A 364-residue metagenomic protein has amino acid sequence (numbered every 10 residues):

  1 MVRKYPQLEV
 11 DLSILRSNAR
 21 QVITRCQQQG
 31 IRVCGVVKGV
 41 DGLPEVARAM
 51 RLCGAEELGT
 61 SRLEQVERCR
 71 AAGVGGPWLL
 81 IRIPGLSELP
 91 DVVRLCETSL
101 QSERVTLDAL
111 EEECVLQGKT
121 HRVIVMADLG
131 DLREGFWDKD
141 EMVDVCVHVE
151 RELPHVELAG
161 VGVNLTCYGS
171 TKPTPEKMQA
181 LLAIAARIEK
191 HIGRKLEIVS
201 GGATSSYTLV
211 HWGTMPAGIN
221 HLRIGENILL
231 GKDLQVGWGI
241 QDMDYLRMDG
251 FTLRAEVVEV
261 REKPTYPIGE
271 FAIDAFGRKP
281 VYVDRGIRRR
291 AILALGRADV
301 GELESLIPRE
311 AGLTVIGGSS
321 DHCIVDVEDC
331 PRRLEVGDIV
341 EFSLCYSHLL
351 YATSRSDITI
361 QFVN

Functional and structural regions predicted by a protein language model:
M1-V10, I14: Generic N-terminal amphipathic, Lys/Arg-enriched alpha-helix
V2, V92-R94, G317-S320: Short glycine-enriched loop/turn motifs at secondary-structure junctions
Q7-E9, I31-A183, R187, H191-I192: Active-site-proximal beta-alpha core segment in soluble small-molecule metabolic enzymes
L15, K38, C69, V125 (+5 more regions): Conserved, mostly hydrophobic/aromatic
L15-N18, V22, I184: Alpha-helical packing segments of well-folded alpha/beta enzyme cores
N18-Q21, Q28, G39-L52, L334-F342 (+1 more regions): N-terminal capping/small domains of soluble enzymes
T24-Q27, L58, V281-R285: Short secondary-structure boundary/capping segments within folded domains
Q179-N364: Active-site anion/phosphate-binding pocket segments in diverse small-molecule metabolic enzymes
